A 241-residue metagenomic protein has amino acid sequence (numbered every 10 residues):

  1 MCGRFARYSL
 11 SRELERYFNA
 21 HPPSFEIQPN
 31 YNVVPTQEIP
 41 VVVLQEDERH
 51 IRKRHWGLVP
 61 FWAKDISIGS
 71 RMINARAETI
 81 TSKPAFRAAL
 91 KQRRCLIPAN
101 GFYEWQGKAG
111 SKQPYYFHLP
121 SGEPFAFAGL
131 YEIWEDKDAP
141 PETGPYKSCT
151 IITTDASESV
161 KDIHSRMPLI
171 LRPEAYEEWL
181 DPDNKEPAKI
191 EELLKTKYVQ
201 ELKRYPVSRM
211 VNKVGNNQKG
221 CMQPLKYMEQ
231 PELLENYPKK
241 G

Functional and structural regions predicted by a protein language model:
M1-G241: Short linear sequence motif anchored by a di-proline
